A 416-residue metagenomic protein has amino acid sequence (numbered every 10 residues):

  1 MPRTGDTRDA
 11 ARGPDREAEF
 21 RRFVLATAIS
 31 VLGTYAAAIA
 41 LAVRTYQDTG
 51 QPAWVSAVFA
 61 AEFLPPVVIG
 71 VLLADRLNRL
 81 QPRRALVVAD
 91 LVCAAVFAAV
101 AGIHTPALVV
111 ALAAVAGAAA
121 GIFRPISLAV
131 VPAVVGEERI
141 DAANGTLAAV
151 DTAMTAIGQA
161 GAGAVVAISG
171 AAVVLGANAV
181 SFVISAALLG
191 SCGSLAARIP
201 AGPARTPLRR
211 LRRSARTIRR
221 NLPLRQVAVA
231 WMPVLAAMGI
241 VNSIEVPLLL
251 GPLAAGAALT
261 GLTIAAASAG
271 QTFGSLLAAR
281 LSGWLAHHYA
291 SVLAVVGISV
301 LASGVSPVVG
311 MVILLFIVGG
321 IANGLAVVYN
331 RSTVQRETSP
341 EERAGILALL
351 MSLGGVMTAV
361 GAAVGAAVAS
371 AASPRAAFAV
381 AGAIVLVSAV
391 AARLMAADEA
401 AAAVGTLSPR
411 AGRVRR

Functional and structural regions predicted by a protein language model:
M1-R416: Alpha-helical transmembrane-bundle signature of multi-pass membrane transport and export proteins
